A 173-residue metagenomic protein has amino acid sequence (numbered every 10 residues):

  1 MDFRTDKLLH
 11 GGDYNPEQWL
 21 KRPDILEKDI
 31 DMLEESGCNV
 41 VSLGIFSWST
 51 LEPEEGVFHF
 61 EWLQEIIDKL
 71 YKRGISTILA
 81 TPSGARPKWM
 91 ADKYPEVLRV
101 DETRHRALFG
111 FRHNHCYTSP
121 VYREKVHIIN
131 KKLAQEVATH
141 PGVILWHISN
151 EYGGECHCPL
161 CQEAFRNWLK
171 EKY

Functional and structural regions predicted by a protein language model:
M1-R22: Boundary/entry segment of secreted carbohydrate-active catalytic domains
L8-G12, N39-L43, T77-A80, I144-I148: Hydrophobic faces of well-ordered beta-strands that scaffold small-molecule active sites in alpha/beta enzyme cores
N15-E17, F46, P82-R86, S149-G153: Active-site beta-loop-alpha junctions enriched in small/polar residues
W19-R22, T50-E54, C156: A generic structural signal for short coil/turn motifs at secondary-structure boundaries
R22-L26, G56-F60, S119, R123-H127: Solvent-exposed, acidic/flexible segments
L26-A107, K131-A134, A138: Aromatic-lined substrate-binding rim segments of carbohydrate-active enzymes
T103-Y173: Polysaccharide-binding and catalytic clefts of secreted carbohydrate-active enzymes
